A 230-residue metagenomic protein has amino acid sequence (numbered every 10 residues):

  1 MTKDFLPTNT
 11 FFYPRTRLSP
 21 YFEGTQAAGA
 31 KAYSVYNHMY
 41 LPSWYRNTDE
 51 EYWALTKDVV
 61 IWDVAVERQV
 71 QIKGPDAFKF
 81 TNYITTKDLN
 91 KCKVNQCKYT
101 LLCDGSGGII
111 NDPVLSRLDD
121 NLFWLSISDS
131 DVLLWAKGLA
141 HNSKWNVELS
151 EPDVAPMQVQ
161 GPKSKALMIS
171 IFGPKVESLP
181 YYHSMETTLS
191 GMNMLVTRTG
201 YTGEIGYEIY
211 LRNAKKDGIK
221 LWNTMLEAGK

Functional and structural regions predicted by a protein language model:
M1-L102, G108: Acidic, proline/glycine-enriched N-terminal capping motif
M1-N37, L41-S43, S116-K230: Conserved, structured C-terminal
T48-K57, L102-D112, H141-K144, T188-V196: Short amphipathic beta-strand starts and helix->beta connectors
D63, D112, E208: Acidic active-site catalytic centers that drive phospho-/nucleotidyl reactions and related ester hydrolyses
R68, K98, N111-D112, W145 (+1 more regions): Residue-level marker for the onset of beta-strands and adjacent loop->beta junctions in well-ordered domains
